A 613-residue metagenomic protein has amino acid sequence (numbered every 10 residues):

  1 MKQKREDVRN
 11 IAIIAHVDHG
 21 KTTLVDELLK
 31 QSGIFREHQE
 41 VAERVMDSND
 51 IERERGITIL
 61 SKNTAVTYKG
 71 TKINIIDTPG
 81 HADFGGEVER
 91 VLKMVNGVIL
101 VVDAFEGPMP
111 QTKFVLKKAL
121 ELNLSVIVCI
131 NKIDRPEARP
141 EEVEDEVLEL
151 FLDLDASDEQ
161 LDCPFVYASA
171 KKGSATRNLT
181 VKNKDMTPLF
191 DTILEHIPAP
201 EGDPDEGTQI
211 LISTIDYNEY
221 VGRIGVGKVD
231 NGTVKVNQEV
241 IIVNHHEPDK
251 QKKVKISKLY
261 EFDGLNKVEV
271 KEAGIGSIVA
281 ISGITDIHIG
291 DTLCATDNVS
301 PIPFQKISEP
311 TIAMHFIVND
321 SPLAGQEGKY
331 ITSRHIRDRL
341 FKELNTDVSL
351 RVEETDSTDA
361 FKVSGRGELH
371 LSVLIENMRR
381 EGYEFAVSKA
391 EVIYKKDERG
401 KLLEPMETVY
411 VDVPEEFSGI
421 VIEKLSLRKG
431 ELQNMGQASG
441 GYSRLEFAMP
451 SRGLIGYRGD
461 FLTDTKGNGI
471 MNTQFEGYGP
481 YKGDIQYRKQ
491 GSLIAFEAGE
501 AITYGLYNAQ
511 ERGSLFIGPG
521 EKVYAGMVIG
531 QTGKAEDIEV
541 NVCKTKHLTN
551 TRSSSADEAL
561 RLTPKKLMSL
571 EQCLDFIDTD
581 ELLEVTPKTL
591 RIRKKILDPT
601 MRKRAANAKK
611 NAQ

Functional and structural regions predicted by a protein language model:
M1-Q613: Structural and coupling elements of P-loop NTPases
